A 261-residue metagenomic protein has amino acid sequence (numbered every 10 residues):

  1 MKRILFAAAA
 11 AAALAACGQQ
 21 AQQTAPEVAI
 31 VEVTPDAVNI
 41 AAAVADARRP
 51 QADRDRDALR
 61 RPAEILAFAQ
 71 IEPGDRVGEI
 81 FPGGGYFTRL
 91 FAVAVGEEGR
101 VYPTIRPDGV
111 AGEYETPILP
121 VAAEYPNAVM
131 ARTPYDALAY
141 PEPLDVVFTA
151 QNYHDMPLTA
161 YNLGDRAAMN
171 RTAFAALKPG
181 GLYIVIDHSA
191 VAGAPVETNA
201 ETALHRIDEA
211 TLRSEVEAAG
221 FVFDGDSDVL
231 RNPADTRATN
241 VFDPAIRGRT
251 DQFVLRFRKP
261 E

Functional and structural regions predicted by a protein language model:
A13-A16: C-terminal motif of bacterial Sec signal peptides marking the signal peptidase cleavage site
G18-Q20: Bacterial signal peptide processing site
V38-E72: Class I SAM-dependent methyltransferase Rossmann-like catalytic core, especially the SAM/SAH-binding loop
E72-G83: Conserved class I S-adenosyl-L-methionine
A92-V95, L163-P179: A short glycine-rich, Lys/Arg-flanked "PGG" loop and its adjoining helix->strand segment in the class I
Y125, L138-Q151: A short acidic, Gly/Pro-enriched loop at the edge of an enzyme's catalytic core that lines a small-molecule cofactor
V196-D224: Conserved Class I S-adenosyl-L-methionine
A219, A234-E261: Core SAM-dependent methyltransferase catalytic element
